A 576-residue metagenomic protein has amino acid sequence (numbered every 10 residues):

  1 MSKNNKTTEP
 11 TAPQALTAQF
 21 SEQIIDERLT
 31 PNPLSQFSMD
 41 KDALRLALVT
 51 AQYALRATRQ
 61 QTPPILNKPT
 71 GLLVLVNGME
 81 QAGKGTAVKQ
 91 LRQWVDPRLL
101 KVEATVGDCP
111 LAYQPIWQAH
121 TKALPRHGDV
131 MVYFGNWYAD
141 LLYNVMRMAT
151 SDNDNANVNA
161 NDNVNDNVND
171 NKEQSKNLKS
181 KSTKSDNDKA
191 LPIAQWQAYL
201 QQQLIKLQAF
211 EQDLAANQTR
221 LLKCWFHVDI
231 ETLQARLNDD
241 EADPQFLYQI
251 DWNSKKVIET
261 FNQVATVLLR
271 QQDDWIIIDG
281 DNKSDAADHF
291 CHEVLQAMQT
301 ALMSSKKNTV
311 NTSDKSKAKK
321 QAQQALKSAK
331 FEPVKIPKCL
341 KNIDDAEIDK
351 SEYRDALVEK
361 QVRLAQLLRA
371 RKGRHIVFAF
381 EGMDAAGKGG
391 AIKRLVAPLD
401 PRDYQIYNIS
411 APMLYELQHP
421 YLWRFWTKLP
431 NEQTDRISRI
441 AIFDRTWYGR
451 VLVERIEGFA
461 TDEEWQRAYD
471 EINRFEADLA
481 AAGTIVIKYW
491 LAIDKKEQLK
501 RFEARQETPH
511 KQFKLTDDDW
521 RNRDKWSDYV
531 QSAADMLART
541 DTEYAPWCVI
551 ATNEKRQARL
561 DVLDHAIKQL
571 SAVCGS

Functional and structural regions predicted by a protein language model:
S2-S576: Glycine-rich phosphate-binding loop of ATP-dependent small-molecule kinases
